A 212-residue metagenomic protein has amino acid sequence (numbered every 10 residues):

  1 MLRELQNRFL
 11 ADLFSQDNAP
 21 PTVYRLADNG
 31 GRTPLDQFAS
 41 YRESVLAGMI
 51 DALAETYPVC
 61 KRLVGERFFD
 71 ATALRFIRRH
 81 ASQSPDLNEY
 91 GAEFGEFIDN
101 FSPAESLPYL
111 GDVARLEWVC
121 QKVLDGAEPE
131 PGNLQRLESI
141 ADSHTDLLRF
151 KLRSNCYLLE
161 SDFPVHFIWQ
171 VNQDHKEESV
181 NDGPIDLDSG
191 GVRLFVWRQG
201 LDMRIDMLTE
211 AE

Functional and structural regions predicted by a protein language model:
M1-P129: N-terminal, charged low-complexity regulatory/assembly segments
R79-E210: Hydrophobic packing positions characteristic of elongated beta-solenoid/beta-helix-type spike/fiber shafts
